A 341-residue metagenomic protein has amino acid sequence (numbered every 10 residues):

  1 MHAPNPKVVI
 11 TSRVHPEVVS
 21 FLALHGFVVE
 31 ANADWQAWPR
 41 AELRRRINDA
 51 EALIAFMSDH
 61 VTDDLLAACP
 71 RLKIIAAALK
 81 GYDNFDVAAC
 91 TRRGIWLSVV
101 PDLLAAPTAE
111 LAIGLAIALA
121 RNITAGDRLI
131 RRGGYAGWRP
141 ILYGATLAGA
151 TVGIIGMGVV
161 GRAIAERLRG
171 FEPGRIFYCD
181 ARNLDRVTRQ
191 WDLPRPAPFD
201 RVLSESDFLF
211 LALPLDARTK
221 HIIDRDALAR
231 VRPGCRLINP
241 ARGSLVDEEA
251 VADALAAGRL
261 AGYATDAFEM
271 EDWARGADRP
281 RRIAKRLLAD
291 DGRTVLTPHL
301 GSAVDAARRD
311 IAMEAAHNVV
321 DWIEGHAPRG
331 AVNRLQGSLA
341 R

Functional and structural regions predicted by a protein language model:
M1-S98, S204, D224: An N-terminal-biased, well-structured beta-alpha scaffold segment characteristic of Rossmann-like dinucleotide-binding
P6, E17, L24, P140-P233: Rossmann-like dinucleotide/phosphate-binding beta-alpha-beta segment
A33-W38, F56-M57, R132-P140, R189-P196 (+3 more regions): Short gly/ser/thr-rich secondary-structure transition/capping motifs
E51-A52, I74, F208, R236 (+2 more regions): Short, Asp-centered acidic motifs that coordinate Mg2+ and/or phosphate in catalytic or ligand-binding sites
S58, K80, D207, L213-L215 (+2 more regions): Short glycine-/small-residue-rich Rossmann-like dinucleotide-binding loops
L66, P70-I74, D86-L97, L211 (+1 more regions): Beta-strand-loop-alpha-helix segment that lines the small-molecule cofactor/substrate pocket of alpha/beta enzymes
R93, P101-T151, A163-E166, F171 (+1 more regions): Phosphate-binding beta-alpha-beta segment of Rossmann-like dinucleotide-binding domains, i.e., the NAD(P)
L97, R225, G234, P240-R341: Rossmann-like dinucleotide-binding domain for NAD(H)/NADP(H)
